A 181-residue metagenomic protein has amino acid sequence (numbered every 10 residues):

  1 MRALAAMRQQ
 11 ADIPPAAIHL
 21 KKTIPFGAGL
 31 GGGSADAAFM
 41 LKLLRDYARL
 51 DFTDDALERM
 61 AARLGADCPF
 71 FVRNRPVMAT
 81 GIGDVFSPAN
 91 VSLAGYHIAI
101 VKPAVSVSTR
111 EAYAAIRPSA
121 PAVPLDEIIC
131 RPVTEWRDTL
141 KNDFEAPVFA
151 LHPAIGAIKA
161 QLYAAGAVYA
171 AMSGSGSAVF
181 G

Functional and structural regions predicted by a protein language model:
M1-A16, K22-G27, A114, V133-T134: N-terminal beta-alpha supersecondary unit
A17-K21, M60, F71, S173: Solvent-exposed beta-strand sheet faces enriched in polar/charged residues
A28-D54: DPxDG-like acidic metal-binding loop motif
G32-G33, M172-S177: Glycine-rich beta-strand-to-loop/alpha-helix junction loops that act as flexible
T53-L64: Short, well-structured alpha-helical segments that form the helix of a local strand-helix-strand
F71-Y169: Conserved, helical-rich catalytic subdomain that frames metal- and/or nucleotide-binding sites in enzyme alpha/beta
